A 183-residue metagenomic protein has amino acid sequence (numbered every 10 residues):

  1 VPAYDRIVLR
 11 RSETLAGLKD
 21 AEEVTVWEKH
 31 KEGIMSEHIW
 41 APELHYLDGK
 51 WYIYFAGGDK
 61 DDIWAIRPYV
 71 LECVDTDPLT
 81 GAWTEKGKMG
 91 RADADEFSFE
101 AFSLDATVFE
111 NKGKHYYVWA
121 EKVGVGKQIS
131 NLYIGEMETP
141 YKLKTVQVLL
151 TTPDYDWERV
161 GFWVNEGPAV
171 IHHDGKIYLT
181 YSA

Functional and structural regions predicted by a protein language model:
V1-A183: Carbohydrate-active catalytic/glycan-binding domains of CAZyme proteins, especially the secreted or lumenal ectodomains
